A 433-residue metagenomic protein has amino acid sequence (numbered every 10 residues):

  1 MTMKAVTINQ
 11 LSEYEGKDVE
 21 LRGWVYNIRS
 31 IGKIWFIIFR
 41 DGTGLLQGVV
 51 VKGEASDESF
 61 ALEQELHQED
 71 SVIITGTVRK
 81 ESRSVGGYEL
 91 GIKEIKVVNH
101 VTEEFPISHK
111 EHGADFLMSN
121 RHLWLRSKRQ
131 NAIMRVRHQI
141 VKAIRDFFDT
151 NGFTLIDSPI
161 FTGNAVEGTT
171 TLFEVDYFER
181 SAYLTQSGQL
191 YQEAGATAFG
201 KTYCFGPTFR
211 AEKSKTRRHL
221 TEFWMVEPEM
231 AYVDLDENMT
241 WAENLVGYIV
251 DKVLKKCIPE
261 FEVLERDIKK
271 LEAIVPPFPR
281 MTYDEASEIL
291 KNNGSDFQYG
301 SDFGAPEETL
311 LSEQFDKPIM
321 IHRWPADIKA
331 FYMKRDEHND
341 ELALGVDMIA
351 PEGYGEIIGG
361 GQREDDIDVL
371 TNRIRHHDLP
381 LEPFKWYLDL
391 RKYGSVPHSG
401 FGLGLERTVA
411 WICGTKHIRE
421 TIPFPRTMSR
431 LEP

Functional and structural regions predicted by a protein language model:
T2-A231, A410: Class II aminoacyl-tRNA synthetase-like tRNA-binding/catalytic domains
R126, P259-F261, L405-R407: Juxtamembrane/interface motifs at transmembrane-helix termini
T171-N244, Y248, A273-P433: A translation/RNA-centric and nucleic-acid-associated enzymatic feature enriched in Class II aminoacyl-tRNA synthetases
V250-L254: Metal-dependent enolase-superfamily TIM-barrel catalytic cores that perform enediolate-based chemistry
K255-L264, P383-F384: Flexible, glycine/charged-enriched surface loops at secondary-structure junctions
E260-V275: Short, highly charged C-terminal tails/helix-capping segments
